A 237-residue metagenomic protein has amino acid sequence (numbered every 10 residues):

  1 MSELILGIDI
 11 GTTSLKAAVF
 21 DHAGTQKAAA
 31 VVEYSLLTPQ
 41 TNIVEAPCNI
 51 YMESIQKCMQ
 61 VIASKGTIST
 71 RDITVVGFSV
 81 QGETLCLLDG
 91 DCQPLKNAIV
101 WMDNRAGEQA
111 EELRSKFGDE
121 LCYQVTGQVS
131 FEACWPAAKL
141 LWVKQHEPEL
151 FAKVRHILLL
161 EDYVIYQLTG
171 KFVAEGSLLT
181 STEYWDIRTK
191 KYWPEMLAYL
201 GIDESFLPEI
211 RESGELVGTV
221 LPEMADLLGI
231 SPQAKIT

Functional and structural regions predicted by a protein language model:
M1-K96, K153, P208, A225-I236: N-terminal glycine/serine-rich phosphate-binding loop of ATP-dependent small-molecule kinases, especially carbohydrate
G7, W101, L160: Generic enzyme active-site microenvironment
I10-T12, Y123-T237: Gly/Ser/Thr-rich active-site cleft segment
A23-T25, Q81-G82, N104, D162-Y163 (+1 more regions): Short glycine-enriched loops at secondary-structure junctions
T38-N42, E108-E112, W185-D186, V220: Short, charged, surface-exposed secondary-structure boundary motifs
C48-Y51, I55, A106, P136 (+2 more regions): Conserved donor sugar-nucleotide recognition element shared by glycan-biosynthetic enzymes
M59, A63-L140: Active-site phosphate-binding/coordination module
